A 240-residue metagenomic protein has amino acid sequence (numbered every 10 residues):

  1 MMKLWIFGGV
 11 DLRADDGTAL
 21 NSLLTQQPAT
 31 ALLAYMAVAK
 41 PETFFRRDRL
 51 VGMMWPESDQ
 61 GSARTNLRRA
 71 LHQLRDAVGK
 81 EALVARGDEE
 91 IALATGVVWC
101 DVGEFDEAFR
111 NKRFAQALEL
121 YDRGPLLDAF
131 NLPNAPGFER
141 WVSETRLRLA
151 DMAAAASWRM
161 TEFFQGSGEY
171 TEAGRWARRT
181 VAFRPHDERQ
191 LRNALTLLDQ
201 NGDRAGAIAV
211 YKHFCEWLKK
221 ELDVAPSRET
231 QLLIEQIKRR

Functional and structural regions predicted by a protein language model:
M2, A19-L23, P28, A34 (+3 more regions): Intrinsically disordered, charged and Pro/Gly-enriched terminal/linker segments that flank large helical-solenoid
L4-V10, V78-G79: A short, compositionally biased
F7-N21: Short, Lys/Arg-enriched N-terminal segment that forms or immediately precedes the first helix of a structured domain
T43-M53: Short acidic, hydrophobic short linear motifs in intrinsically disordered regions
L50, L74, A117: Residue-level signal for inorganic ion chemistry
G61-Q73: Short amphipathic alpha-helical interaction segments
L71, R75-A82, C215: C-terminal flanking helix
